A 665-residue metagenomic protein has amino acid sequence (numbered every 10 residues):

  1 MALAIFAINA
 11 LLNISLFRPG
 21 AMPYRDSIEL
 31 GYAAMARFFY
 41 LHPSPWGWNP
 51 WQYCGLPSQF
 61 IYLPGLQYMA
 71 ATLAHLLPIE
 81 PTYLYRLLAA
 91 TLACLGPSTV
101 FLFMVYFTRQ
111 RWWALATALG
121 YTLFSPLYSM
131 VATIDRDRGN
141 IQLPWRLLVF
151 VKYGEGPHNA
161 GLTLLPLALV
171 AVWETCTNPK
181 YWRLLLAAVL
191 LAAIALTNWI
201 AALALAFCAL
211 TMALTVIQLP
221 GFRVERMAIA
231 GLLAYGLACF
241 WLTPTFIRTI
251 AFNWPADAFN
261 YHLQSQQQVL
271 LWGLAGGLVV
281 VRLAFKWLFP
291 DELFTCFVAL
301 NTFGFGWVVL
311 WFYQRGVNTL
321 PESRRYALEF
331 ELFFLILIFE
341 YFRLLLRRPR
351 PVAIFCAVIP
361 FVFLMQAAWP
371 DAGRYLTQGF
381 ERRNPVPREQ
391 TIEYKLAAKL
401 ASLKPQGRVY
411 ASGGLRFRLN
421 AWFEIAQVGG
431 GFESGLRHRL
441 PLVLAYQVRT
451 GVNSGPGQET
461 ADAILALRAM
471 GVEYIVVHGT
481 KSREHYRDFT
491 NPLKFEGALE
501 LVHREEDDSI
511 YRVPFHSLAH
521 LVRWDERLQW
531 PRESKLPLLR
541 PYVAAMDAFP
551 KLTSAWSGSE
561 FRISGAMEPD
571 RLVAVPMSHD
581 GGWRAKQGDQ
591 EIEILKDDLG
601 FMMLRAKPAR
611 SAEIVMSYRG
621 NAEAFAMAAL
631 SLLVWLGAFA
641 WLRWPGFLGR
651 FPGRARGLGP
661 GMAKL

Functional and structural regions predicted by a protein language model:
M1-N384, E389-Q390, K395-L396, F423 (+6 more regions): Membrane-embedded transmembrane-helix bundle of lipid-linked glycan/lipid transferases
F38, L191, I359-P387, L400-Y474 (+5 more regions): Extracytoplasmic/lumenal acceptor-recognition loop(s) of multi-pass membrane glycoenzymes
R408, Y474-V476, D508-H520, L572-A574 (+1 more regions): Ordered hydrophobic segments in well-structured contexts
G414, R504-D507, D597-L599: Short Gly/Ser/Thr- and Asp/Glu-enriched loop/turn motifs at secondary-structure junctions
L419, E484-A498: Short, aromatic/basic amphipathic alpha-helical patches
G429, L536-R654: Active-site-proximal, structured, solvent-exposed surfaces of multi-pass membrane proteins that position macromolecular
K494-L501, A585-Q590: A SAM-dependent methyltransferase catalytic signature shared across enzymes that methylate proteins
